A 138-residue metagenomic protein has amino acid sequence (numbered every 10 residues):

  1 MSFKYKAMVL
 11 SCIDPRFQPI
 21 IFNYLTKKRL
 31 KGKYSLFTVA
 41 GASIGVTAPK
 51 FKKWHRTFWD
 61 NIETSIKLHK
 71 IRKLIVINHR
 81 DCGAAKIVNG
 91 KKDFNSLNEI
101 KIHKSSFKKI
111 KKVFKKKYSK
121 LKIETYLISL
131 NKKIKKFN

Functional and structural regions predicted by a protein language model:
M1-I21, A40-W54, T64-K73, G83-N138: Divalent-metal-activated hydrolytic enzyme cores
F22-K28: Short Gly/aromatic-enriched secondary-structure transition segments
K28-K31, L68: Short glycine/proline-enriched loop/turn "hinge" motifs that connect secondary-structure elements and lie
L30-K33, K120-K122: A generic structural signal for alpha->beta connector loops
G32-A42: A short beta-strand-loop structural module common to alpha/beta enzyme folds
H79-D81: Short, ordered loop/turn segments at secondary-structure junctions
